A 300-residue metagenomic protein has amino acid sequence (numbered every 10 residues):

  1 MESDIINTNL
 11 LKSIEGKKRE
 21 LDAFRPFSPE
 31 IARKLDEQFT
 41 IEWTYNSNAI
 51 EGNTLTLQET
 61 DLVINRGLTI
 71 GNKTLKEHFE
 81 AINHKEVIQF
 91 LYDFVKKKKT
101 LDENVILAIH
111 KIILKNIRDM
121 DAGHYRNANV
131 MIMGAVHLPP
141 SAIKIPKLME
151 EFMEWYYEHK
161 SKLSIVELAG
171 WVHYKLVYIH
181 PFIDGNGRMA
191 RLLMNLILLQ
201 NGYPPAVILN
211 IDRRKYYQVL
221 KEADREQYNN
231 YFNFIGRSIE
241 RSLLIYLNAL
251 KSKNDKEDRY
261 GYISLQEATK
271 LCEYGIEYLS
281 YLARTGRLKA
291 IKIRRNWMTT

Functional and structural regions predicted by a protein language model:
M1-D184, R188-T300: FIC/Doc superfamily catalytic core
